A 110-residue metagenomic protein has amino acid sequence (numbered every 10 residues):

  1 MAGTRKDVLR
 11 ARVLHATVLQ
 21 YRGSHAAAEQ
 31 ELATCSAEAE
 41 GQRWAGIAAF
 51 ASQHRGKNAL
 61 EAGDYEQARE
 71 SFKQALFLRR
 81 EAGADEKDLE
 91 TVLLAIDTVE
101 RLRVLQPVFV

Functional and structural regions predicted by a protein language model:
M1, A33-E40, K73-A84: Amphipathic alpha-helical segments of tetratricopeptide repeats
R5, S24, A45, D85-E86: Inter-repeat boundary and helix-capping residues of tandem alpha-helical solenoids
R10, F50, E70, D88-T91: Residue register of alpha-helical TPR repeats
L14, I47, H54, D88 (+1 more regions): "A position-specific structural signal for the A-helix of alpha-solenoid helical repeats
